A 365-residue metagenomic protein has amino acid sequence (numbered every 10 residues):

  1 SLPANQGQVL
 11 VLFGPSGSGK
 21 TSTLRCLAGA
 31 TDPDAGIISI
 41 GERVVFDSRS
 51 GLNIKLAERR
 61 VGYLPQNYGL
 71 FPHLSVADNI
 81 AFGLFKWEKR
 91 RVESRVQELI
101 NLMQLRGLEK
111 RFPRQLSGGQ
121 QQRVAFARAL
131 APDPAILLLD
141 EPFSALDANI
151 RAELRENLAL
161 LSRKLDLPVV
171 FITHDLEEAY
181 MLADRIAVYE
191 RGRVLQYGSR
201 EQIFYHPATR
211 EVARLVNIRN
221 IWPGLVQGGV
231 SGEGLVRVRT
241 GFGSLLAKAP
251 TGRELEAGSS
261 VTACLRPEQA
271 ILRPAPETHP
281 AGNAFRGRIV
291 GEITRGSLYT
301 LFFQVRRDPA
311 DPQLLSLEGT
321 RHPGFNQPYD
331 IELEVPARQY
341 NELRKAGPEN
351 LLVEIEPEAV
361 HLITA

Functional and structural regions predicted by a protein language model:
P3-V9, F13-P15, T21, R219 (+1 more regions): Non-catalytic connector elements of ABC transporters
T21-L24, V124: ABC ATPase nucleotide-binding domain helices that frame the ATP-binding cleft
A28: Helix-to-loop junction immediately C-terminal to a conserved catalytic motif
T31-D32, S39, F85: A position-specific signal in ABC ATPase nucleotide-binding domains
G36-S48: Conserved ABC transporter NBD signature motif
S48-K55, F85-R90: ABC transporter nucleotide-binding domains
R60-G62, Q66, L70-R214: ABC ATPase nucleotide-binding domains
